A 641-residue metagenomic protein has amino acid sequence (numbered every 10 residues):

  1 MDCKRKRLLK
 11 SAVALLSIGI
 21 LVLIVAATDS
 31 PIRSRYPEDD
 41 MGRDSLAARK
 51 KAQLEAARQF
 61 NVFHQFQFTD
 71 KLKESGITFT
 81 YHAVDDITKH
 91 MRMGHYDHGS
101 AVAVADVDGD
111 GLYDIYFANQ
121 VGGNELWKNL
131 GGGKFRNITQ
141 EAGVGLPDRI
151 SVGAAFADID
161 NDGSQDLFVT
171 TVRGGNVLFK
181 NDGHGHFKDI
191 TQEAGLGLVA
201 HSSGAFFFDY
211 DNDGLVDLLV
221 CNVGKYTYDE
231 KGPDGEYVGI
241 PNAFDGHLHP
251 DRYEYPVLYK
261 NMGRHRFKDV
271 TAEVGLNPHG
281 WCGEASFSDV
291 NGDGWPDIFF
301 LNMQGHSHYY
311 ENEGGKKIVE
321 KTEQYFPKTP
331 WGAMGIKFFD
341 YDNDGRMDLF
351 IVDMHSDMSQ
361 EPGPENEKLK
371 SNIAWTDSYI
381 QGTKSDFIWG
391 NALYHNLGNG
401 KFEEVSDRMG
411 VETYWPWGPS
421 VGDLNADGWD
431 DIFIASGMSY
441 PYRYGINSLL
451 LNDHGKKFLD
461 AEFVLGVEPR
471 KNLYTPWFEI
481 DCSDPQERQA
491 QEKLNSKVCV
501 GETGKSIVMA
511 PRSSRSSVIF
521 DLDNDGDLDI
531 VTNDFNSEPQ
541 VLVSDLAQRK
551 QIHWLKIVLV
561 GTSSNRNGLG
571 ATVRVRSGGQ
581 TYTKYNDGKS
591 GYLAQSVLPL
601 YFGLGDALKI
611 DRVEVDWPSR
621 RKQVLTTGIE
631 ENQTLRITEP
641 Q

Functional and structural regions predicted by a protein language model:
D2-S17: N-terminal Sec-pathway targeting helices
L9-S11, I24-P31, L54, F60 (+7 more regions): Gly/Ser/Thr/Pro-enriched helix-cap/hinge segments flanking short amphipathic alpha-helices
S30-D97, K128-R149, K180-A200, K231-G280 (+5 more regions): Blade-edge motifs of beta-propeller repeat domains
F68, L112-N119, D166-T171, L218-N222 (+6 more regions): Hydrophobic beta-strand segments that make up the repeating blades of beta-propeller and related beta-repeat
H98, G122, I150, G174 (+10 more regions): Beta-rich catalytic cores
G99-G109, K128, S151-N161, K180 (+10 more regions): Beta-propeller blade termini
A118-G132: Beta-propeller domains
G123-L126, G175-L178, T227, P256-L258 (+5 more regions): Structural signal for beta-propeller blades
